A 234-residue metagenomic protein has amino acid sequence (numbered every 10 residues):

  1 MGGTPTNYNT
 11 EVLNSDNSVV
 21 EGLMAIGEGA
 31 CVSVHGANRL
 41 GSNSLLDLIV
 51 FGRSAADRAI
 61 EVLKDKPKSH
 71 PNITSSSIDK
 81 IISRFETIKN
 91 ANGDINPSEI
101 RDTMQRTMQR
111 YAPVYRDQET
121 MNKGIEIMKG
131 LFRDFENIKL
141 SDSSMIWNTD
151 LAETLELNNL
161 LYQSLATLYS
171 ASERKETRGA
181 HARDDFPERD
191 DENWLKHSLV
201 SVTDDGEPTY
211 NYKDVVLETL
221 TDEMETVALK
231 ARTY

Functional and structural regions predicted by a protein language model:
M1-G2: Short loop/turn microsegments at loop-to-beta-strand junctions
P5-A25, G29-Y234: Glycine- and aromatic-enriched mobile tails/lids
